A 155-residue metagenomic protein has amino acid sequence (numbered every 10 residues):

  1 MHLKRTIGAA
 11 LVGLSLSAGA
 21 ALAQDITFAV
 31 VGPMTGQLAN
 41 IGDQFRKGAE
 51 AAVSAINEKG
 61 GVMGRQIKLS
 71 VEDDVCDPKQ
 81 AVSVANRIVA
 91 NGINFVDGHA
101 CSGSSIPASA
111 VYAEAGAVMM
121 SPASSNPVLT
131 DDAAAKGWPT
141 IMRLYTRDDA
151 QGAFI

Functional and structural regions predicted by a protein language model:
M1-A10: Bacterial N-terminal signal peptides that target proteins for export
S17-A23: Sec/Tat signal peptide C-region and signal peptidase I cleavage site
D25-T27, K68: Residues that mark the start of a beta-strand
A29-G48, E72-K79, A100, D148: Extracytoplasmic "Venus flytrap"
K47-L69: Signal peptide-proximal N-terminal region of secreted/periplasmic/extracellular or secretory-lumen proteins
V62-D74, G137-I141: Short beta-strand elements in bilobed, periplasmic/extracellular small-molecule ligand-binding domains
S70, P78-N94: Short, well-structured alpha-helical segments in soluble
I93-I155: Extracytoplasmic ligand/sensor domains, especially the bilobed periplasmic-binding protein
